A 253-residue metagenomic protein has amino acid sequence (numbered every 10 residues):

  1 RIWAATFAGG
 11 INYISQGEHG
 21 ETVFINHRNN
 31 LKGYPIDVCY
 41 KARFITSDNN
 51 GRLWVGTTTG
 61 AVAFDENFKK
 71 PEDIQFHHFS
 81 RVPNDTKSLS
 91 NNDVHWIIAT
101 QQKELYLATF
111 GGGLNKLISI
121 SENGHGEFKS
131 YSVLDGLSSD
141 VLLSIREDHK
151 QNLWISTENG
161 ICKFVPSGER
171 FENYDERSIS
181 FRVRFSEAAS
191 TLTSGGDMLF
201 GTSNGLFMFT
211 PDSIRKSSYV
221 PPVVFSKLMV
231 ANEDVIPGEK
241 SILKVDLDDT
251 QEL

Functional and structural regions predicted by a protein language model:
R1-A4, R52-V55, E104-L107, N152-I155 (+1 more regions): Conserved beta-propeller blade signature
A5-G9, Y40-F44, N49: Solenoidal tandem-repeat scaffolds enriched in leucines and small polar residues
G9-I11, L206: Beta-propeller-forming repeat regions
H19-V23, R28-A42, T59, F68-I98 (+2 more regions): Residue-level "micro-hotspots" composed of small/polar
N49, R146-H149: A structural signal for beta-strand register positions
